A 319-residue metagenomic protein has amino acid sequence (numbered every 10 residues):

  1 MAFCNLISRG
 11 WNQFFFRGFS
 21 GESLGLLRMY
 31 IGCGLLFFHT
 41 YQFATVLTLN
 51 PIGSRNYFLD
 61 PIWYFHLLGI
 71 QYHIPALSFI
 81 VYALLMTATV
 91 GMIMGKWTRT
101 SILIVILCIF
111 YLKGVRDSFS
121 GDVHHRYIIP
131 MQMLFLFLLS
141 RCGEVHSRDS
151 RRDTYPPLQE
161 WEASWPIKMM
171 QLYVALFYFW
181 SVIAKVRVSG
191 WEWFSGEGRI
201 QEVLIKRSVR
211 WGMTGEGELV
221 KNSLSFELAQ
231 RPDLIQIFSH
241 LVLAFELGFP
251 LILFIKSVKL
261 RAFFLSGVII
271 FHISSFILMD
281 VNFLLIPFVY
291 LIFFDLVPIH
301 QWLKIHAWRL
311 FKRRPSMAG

Functional and structural regions predicted by a protein language model:
M1-G319: Alpha-helical membrane-anchoring segments
